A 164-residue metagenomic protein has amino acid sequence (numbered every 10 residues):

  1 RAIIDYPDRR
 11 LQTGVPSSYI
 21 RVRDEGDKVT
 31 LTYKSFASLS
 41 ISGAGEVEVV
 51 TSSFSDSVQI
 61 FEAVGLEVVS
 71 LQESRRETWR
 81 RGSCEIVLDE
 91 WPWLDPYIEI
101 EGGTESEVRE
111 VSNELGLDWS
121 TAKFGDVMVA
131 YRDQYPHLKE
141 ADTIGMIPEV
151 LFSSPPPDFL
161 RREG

Functional and structural regions predicted by a protein language model:
R1-S83, L117-G164: N-terminal strand-loop-strand beta-hairpin
K28, W93-D95: Coil-to-beta-strand transition motifs
A37-S40, L94, S106-E107: Short, surface-exposed beta-strand-loop junctions and turns on beta-sheet-rich folds
S57, E107-V108: Generic structural signal for hydrophobic residues
E85-W91: Strongly charged, low-complexity linkers/loops
E110-L117: Short amphipathic alpha-helices in soluble, non-transmembrane regions that often serve as interface/regulatory elements
